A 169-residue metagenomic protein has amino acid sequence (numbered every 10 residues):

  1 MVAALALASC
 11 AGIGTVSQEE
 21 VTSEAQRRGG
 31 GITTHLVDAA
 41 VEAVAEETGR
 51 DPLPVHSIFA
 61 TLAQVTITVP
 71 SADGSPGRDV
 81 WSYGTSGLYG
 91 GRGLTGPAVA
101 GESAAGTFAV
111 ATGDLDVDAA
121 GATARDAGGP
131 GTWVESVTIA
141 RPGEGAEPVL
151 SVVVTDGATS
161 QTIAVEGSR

Functional and structural regions predicted by a protein language model:
M1-A4: Sec-dependent N-terminal signal peptides
A6-S9: C-terminal motif of bacterial Sec signal peptides marking the signal peptidase cleavage site
A11-G14: Bacterial signal peptide processing site
V21-S57, V134-V137: A cross-kingdom feature marking solvent-exposed beta-strand/loop segments within repeated, beta-rich binding/scaffold
A25, S82-Y89: N-terminal non-globular leader segments, chiefly Sec-dependent signal peptides
A43-W81, T138-V165: Exposed beta-strand-loop-beta-strand "reactive/processing" segments of non-cytosolic proteins
G87-E135: Long, charged/polar, surface-exposed segments that mediate recognition or autoinhibition
